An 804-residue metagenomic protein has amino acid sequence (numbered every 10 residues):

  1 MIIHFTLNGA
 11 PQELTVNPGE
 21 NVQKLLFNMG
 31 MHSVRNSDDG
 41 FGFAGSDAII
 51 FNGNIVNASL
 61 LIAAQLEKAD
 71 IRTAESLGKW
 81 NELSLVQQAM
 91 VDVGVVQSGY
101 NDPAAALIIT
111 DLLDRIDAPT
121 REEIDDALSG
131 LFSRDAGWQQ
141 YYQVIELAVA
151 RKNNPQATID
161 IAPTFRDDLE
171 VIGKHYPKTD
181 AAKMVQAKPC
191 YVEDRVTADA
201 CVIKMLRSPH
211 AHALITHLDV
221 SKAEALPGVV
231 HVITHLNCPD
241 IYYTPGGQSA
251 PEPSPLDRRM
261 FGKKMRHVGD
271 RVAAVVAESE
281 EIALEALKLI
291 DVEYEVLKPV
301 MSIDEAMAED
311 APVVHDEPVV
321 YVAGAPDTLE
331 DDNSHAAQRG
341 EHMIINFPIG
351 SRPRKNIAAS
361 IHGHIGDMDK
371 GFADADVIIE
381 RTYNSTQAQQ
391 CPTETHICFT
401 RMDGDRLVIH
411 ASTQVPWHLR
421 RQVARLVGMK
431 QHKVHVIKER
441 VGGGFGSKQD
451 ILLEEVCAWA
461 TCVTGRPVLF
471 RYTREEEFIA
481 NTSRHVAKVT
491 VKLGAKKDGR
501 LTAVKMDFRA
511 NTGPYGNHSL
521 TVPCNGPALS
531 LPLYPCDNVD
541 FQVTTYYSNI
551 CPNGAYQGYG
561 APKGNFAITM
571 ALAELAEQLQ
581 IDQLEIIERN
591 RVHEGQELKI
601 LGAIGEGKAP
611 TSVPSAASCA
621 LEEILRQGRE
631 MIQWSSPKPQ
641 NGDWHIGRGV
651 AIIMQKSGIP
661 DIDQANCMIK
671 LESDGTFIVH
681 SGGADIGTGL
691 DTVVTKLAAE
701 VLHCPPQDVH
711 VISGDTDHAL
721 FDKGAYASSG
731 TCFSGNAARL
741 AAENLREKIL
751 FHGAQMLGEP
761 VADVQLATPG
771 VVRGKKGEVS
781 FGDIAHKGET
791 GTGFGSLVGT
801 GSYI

Functional and structural regions predicted by a protein language model:
M1-T164, V171, Q390: Signature of N-terminal electron-transfer/Fe-S-associated modules in redox systems
A10, N21, A105, A127-V192 (+9 more regions): Intrinsic disorder at enzyme termini
V91, S98-G99, L131-A136, Q140 (+11 more regions): Short, surface-exposed loop/turn segments at secondary-structure boundaries that line and modulate
G94, K174, D180-Q186, Q248-P251 (+8 more regions): Glycine-rich loop/linker segments at domain edges
A105-I108, D114, M205-P239, A273-Y294 (+9 more regions): Alpha-helical support elements that line or immediately flank enzyme active sites and cofactor-binding pockets
V149-I344, K787: Flexible, low-hydrophobicity surface segments
H315-V427, H593-T676, K696, S802-Y803: Helix-loop-helix junctions that connect adjacent transmembrane helices in secondary transporters/permeases, recognized
P639, V761, T768-I804: Internal maturation/activation junctions in enzymes
